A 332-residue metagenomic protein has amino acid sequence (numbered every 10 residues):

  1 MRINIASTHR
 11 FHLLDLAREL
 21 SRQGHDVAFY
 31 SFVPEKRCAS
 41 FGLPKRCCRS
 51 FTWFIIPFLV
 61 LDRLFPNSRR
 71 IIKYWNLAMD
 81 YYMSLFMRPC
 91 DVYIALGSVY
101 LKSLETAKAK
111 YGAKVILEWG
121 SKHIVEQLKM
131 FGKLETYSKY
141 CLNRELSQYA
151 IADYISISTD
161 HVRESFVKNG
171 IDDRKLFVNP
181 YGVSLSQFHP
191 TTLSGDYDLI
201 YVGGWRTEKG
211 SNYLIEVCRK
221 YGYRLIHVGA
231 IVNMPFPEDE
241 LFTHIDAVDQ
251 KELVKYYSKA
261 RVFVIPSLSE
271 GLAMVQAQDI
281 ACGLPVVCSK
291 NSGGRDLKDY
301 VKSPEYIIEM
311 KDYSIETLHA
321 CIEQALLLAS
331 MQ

Functional and structural regions predicted by a protein language model:
F58-R70, Y111-L146: Acceptor-binding helix/loop patch of EC 2.4 sugar-transfer enzymes, predominantly nucleotide-sugar-dependent
D80-P89, L101-S103, H123, L134-I155: Membrane-proximal helix-turn-helix segments that form the acceptor-binding/catalytic region of lipid-linked
H161, G182: Carbohydrate-associated surface elements
T191-K209, I215-K220, I226: Conserved donor-binding/catalytic core segment of Leloir-type glycosyltransferases
M234-K251: Nucleotide-activated donor-binding/catalytic signature segment of Leloir-type glycosyltransferases, i.e., the conserved
K255-A260: Short alpha-helical donor nucleotide-sugar binding micro-motif in glycosyltransferases
L268: Aromatic "clamp/platform" in nucleotide-sugar-dependent glycosyltransferases that forms part of the donor/acceptor
P285-S289: Short hydrophobic beta-strand element within catalytic cores of glycosyltransferases and related nucleotide-activated
